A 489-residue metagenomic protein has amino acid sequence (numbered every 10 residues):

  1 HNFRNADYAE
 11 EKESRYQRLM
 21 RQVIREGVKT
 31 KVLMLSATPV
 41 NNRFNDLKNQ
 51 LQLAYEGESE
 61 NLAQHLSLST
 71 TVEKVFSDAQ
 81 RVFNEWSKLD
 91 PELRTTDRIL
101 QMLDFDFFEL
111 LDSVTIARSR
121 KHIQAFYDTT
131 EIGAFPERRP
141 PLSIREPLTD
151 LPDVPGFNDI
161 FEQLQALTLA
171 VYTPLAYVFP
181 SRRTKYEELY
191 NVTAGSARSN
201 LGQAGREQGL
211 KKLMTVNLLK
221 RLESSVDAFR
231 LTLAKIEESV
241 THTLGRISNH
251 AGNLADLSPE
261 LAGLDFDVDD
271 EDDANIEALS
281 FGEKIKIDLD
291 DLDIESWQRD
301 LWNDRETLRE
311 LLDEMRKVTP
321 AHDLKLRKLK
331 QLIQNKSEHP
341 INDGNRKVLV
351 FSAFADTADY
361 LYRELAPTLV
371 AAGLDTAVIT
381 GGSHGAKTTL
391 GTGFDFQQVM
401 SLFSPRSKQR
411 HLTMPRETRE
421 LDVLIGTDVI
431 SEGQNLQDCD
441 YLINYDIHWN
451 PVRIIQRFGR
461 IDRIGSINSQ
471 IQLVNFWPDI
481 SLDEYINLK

Functional and structural regions predicted by a protein language model:
H1, A9-P39, D46, E56-L261 (+1 more regions): Inter-lobe coupling linker of SF2 helicases/translocases
H1-E10, V40-N41, D356, S431-E432 (+3 more regions): Residues immediately C-terminal
N2-E26, N61, G391-E420, R457: Substrate-gripping "pore-loop 1 plus following alpha2 helix"
K29-L33, K347, E420-V423: Loop/turn-to-beta-strand initiation segments
V40-F44, H411-M414, T418, I425-C439 (+1 more regions): SF2 helicase motor core recognition
D46-N49, N435-D446, Q472-N475: A short beta-strand element within the Helicase C-terminal
F135-L151, T168-R419: Conserved Helicase C-terminal RecA-like lobe
R460-L488: Conserved segment of the helicase C-terminal RecA-like domain
